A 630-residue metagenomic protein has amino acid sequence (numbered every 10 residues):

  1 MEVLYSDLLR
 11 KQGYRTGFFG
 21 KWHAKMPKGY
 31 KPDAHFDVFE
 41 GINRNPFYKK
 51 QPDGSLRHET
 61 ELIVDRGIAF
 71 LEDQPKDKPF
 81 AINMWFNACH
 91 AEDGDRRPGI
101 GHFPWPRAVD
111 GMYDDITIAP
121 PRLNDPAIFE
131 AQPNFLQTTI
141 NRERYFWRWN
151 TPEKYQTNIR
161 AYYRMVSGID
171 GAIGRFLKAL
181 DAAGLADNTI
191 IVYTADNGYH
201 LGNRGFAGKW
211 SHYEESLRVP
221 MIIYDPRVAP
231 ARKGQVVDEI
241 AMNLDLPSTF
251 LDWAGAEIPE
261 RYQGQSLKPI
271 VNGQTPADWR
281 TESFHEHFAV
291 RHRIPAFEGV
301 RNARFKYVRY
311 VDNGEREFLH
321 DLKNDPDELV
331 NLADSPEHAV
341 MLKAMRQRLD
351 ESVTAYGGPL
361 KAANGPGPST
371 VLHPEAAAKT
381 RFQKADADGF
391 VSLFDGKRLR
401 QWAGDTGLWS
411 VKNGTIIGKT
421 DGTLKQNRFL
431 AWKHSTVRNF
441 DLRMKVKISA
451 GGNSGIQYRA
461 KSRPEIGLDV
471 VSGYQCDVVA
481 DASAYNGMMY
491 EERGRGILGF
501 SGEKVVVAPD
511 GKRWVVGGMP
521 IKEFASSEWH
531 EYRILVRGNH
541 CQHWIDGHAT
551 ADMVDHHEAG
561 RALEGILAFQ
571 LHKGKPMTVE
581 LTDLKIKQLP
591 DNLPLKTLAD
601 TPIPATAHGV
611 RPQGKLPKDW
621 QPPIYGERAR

Functional and structural regions predicted by a protein language model:
M1, F18-K31, I42, W85-H90 (+8 more regions): Short, solvent-exposed turn/loop segments enriched in Gly/Ser/Thr/Pro and often Arg
M1-R66, F70-P75, F80, E92-D95 (+4 more regions): Catalytic-site neighborhoods of secreted/periplasmic enzymes that process anionic sulfate/phosphate groups
V3-D7, G17, H58-I68, R160-Y163 (+13 more regions): A structural signal for well-ordered alpha-helical segments within the folded catalytic domains of diverse enzymes
P27-K31, Q51, E92-R107, L177 (+6 more regions): Short, solvent-exposed loop/turn and secondary-structure capping segments
R44-R57, F70-K78, N83-A241, D252-R261 (+3 more regions): Active-site-proximal cap/lid insertion segments
N134-T157, M165, L246, E315 (+3 more regions): Long, internal low-complexity/basic segments
N197-N203, M242-P247, D252-F318, L322 (+4 more regions): C-terminal cap/loop subdomain of S1 sulfatases and analogous C-terminal strand-loop tails that border
E375-R630: Carbohydrate-interacting regions of secretory-pathway proteins
